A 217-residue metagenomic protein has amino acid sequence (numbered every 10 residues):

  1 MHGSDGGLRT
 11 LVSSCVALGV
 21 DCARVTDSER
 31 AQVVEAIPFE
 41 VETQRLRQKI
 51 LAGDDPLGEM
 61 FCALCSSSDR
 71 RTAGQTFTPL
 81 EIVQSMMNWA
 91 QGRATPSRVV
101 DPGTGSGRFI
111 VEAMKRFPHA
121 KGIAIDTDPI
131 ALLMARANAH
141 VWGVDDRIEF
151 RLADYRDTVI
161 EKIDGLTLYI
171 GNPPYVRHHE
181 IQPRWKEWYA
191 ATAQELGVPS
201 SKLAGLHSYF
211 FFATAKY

Functional and structural regions predicted by a protein language model:
M1-W142, V159: Class I S-adenosyl-L-methionine
D69, S106-I110, K115-K121, L132 (+1 more regions): SAM-dependent methyltransferase catalytic-core segment centered on the flexible catalytic loop and adjoining short
I148: Short, conserved active-site loop motifs that form the nucleotide-linked donor/cofactor pocket
